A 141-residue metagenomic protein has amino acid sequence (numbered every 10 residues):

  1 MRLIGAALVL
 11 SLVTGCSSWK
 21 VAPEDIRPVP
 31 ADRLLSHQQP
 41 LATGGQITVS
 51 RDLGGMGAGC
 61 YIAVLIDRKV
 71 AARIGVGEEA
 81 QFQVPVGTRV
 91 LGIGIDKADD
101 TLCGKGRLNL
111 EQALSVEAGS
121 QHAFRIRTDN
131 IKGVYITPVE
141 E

Functional and structural regions predicted by a protein language model:
M1-S18: Sec-dependent bacterial lipoprotein signal peptides
C16-E141: Short loop/turn and low-complexity linker motifs enriched in small/turn-promoting residues
